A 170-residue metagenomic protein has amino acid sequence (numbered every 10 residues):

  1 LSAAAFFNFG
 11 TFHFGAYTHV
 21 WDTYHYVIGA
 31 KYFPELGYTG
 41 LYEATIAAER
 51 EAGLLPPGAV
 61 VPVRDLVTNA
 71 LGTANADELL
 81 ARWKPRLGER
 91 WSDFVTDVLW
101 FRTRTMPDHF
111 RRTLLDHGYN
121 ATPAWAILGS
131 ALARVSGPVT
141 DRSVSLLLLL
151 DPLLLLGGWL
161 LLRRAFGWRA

Functional and structural regions predicted by a protein language model:
L1-A170: Multi-pass membrane glycosyltransferase architecture that uses lipid-linked
